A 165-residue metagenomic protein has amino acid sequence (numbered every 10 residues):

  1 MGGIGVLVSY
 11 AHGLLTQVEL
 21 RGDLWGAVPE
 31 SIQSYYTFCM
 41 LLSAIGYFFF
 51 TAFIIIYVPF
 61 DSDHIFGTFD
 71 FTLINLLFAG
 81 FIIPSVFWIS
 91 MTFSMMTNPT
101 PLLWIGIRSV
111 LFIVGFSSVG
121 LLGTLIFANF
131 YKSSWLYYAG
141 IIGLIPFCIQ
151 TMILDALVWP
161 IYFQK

Functional and structural regions predicted by a protein language model:
M1-G3, T51, F112, G120-F127: First transmembrane helix
G2-V18, I153-D155: Alpha-helical transmembrane segments of multi-pass membrane proteins
L15-Q33, T92-I105, L157-K165: Membrane-interface interhelical loops and short amphipathic "cap" helices that link adjacent transmembrane segments
P29-F48: Interfacial helix-start motif at the membrane-water boundary
I45-D61: Transmembrane alpha-helical segments in integral membrane proteins
P59-S118: Membrane-proximal helix-loop-helix units in multi-pass membrane proteins
F116-K165: Terminal transmembrane helical module of multi-pass membrane proteins
